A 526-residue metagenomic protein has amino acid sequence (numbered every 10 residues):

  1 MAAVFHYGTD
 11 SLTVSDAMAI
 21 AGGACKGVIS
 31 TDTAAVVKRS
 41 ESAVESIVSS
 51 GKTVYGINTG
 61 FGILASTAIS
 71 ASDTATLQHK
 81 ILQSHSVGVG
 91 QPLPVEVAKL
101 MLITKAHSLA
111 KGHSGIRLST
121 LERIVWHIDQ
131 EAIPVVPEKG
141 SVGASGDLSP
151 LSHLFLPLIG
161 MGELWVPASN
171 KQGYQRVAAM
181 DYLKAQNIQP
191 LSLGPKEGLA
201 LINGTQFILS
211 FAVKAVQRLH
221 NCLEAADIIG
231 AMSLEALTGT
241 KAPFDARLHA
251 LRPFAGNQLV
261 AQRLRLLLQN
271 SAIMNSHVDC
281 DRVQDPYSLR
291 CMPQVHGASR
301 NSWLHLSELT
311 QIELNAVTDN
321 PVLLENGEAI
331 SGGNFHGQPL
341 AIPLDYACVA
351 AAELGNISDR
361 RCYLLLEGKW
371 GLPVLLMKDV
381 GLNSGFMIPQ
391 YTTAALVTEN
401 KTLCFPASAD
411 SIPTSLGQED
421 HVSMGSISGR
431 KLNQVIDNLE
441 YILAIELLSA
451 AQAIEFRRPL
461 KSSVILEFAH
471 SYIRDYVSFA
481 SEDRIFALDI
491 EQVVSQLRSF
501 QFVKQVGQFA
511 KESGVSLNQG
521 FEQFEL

Functional and structural regions predicted by a protein language model:
M1-A2, G143: Residue-level detector of intrinsically disordered, flexible termini and proteolytic processing junctions
A2-C25, S30-T33, S40-V48, T74 (+1 more regions): C-terminal auxiliary extensions adjacent to catalytic cores
A2-G51, Q78-P137, V216, L234: Glycine-rich, flexible loop motifs
K38, A65, L148, L416-E419: Short, solvent-exposed polar/charged micro-motifs at secondary-structure junctions
V48, K52-V54, A132-E138, S152 (+3 more regions): A residue-level detector for conformationally permissive "hinge/kink" positions
K52, T67, V260: Polyanion/phosphate-binding surface patch
Y55-L77, S84-H107, P137-I159, L191-I208 (+1 more regions): FAD-binding core of FAD-dependent oxidoreductases, characterized by glycine-rich FAD pyrophosphate-binding loops
A110-D129, I133, A144-L148, L156 (+1 more regions): Well-ordered mid-protein domain cores that form the structural environment of catalytic cofactors
